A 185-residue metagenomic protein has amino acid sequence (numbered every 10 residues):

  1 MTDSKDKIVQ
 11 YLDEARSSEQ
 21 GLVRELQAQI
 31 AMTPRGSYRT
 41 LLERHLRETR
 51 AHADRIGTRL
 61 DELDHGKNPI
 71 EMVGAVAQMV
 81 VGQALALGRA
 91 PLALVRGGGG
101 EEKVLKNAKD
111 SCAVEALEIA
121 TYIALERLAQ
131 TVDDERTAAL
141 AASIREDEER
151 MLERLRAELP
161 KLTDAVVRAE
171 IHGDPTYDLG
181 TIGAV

Functional and structural regions predicted by a protein language model:
M1-V185: Amphipathic alpha-helical hairpins
